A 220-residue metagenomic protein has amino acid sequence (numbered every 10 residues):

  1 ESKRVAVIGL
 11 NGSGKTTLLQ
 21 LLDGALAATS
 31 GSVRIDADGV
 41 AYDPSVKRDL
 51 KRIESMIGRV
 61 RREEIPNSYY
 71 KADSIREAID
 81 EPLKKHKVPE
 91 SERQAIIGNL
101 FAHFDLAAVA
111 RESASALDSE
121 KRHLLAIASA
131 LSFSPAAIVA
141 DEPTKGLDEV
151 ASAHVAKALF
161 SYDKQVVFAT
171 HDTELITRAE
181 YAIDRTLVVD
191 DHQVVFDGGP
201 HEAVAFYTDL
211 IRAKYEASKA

Functional and structural regions predicted by a protein language model:
D23: Helix-to-loop junction immediately C-terminal to a conserved catalytic motif
S32-R52: ABC ATPase NBD Q-loop/coupling interface
E63, K71-K85: Q-loop/switch helix immediately C-terminal to the Walker
D80, E92-V109: Conserved ABC ATPase "signature" region
S113-L117: Conserved ABC ATPase signature
I138-E142: Catalytic Walker B motif of ABC-type/P-loop ATPase nucleotide-binding domains
Q193-E216: Conserved beta-strand-loop-alpha-helix hinge in the C-terminal portion of ABC ATPase nucleotide-binding domains
